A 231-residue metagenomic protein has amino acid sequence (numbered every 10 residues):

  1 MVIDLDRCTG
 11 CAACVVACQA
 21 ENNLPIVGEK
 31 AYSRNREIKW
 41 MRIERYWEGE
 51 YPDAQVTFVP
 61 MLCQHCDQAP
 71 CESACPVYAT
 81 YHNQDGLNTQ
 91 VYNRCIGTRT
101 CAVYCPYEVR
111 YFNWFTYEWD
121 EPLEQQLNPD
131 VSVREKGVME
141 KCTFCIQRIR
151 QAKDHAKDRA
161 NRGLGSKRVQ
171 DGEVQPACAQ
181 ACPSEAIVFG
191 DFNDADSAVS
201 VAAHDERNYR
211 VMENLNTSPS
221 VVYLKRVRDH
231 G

Functional and structural regions predicted by a protein language model:
M1-G231: Non-ligating segments of multi-cofactor redox enzymes
